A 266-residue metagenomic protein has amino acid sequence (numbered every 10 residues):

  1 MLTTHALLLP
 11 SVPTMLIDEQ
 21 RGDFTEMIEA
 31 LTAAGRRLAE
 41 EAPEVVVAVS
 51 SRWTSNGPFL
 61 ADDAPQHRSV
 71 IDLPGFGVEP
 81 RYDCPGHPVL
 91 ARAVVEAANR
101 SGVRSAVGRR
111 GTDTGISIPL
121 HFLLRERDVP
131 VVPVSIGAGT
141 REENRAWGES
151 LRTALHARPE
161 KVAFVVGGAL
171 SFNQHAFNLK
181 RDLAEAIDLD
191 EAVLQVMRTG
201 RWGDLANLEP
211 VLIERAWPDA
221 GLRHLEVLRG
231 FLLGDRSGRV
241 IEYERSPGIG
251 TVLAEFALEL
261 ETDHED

Functional and structural regions predicted by a protein language model:
M1-E44, S55-E149, N178-D266: Flexible, D/E/H-enriched segments
L7, E44-S50, E160-L170: Beta-strand elements within well-structured catalytic alpha/beta cores of enzymes that handle phosphate/sulfate esters
T54-N56, S171-Q174: Short, active-site-adjacent cap segments at secondary-structure transitions
L123-R125, A154-A157: Short, conserved, surface-exposed binding loops centered on an aromatic residue
G139-R141, L170-N173: Short, catalytically relevant binding-site loops at active-site mouths
E149-H156, V162: Non-transmembrane, aqueous-exposed alpha-helical and coiled segments at domain scale
R158-P159, L189: N-terminal leader/auxiliary helical segments
